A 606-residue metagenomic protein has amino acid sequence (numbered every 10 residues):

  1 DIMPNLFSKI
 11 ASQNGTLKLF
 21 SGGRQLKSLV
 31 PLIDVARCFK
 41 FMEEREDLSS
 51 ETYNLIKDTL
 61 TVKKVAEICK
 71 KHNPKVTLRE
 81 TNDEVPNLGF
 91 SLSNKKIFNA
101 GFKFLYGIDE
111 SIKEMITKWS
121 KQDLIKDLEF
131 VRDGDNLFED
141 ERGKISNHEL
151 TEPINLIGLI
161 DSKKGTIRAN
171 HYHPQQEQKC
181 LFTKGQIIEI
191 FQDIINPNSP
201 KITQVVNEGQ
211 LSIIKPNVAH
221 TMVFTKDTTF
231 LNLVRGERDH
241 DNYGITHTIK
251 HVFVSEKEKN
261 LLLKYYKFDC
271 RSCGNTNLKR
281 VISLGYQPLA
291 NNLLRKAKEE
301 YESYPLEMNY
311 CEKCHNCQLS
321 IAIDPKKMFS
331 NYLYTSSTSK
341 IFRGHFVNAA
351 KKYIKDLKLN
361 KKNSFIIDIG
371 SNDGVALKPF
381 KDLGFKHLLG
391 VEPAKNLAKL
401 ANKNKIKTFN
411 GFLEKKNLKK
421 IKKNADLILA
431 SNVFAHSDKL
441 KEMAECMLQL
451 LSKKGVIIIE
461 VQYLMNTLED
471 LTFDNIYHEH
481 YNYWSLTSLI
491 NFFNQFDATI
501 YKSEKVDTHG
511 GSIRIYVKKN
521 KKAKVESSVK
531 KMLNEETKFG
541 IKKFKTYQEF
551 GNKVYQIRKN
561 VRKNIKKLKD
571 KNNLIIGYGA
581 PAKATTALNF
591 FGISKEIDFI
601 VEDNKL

Functional and structural regions predicted by a protein language model:
N14-D133, H251: C-terminal substrate-binding subdomain of Rossmann-fold SDR/epimerase-dehydratase oxidoreductases
L124-N155, A169, Y265: A short, N-terminal "cap"/entry segment at the start of jelly-roll beta-barrel domains of the cupin/DSBH fold
V131-D133, P197-P200, V223-L261: Double-stranded beta-helix
I194-P216: Short acidic-glycine-tyrosine-enriched beta hairpin
L263-I341, E504: N-terminal juxtadomain amphipathic helix that follows a signal peptide/anchor or precedes a small N-terminal auxiliary
K441-V456: A short glycine-rich, Lys/Arg-flanked "PGG" loop and its adjoining helix->strand segment in the class I
I459-N482, L486-S488: Short, glycine-/aromatic-enriched active-site segment of Class I SAM-dependent methyltransferases
H509-K553: Flexible, glycine-/basic-rich loop-and-beta segments that form/coincide with the SAM-dependent methyltransferase
